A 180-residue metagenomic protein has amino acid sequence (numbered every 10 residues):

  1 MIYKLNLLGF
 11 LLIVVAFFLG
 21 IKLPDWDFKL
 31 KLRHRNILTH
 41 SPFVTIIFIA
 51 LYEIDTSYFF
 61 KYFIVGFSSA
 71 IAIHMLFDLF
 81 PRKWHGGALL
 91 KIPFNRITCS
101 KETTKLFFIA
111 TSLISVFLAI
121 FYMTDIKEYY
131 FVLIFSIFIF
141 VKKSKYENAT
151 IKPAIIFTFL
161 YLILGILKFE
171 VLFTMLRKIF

Functional and structural regions predicted by a protein language model:
M1-F180: N-terminal membrane-targeting hydrophobic helices
